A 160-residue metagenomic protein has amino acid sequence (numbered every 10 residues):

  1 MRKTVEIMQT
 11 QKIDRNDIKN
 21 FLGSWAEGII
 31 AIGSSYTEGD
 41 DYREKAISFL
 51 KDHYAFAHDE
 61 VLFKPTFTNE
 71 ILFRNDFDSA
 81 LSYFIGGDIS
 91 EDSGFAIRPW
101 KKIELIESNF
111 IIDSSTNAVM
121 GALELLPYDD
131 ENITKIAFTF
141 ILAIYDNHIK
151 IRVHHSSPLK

Functional and structural regions predicted by a protein language model:
M1-A55: Short, low-complexity N-terminal intrinsically disordered segments enriched in polar/charged residues
R2-V5, I112-M120, E124, Y128-K160: Short beta-strand edge/turn micro-motifs at domain boundaries
T10-I13, D17, E107, I111 (+1 more regions): Conserved aromatic-histidine-acidic binding/catalytic patches
I13, D17, F21, W100-K102 (+1 more regions): A broad structural signal for short, well-ordered beta-strand segments within beta-sheet-rich domains
G28, G94-A96, N117, G121: Small-side-chain structural scaffolding
Y36-N109: A solvent-exposed, acidic/Ser-Thr-rich amphipathic alpha-helical stretch
